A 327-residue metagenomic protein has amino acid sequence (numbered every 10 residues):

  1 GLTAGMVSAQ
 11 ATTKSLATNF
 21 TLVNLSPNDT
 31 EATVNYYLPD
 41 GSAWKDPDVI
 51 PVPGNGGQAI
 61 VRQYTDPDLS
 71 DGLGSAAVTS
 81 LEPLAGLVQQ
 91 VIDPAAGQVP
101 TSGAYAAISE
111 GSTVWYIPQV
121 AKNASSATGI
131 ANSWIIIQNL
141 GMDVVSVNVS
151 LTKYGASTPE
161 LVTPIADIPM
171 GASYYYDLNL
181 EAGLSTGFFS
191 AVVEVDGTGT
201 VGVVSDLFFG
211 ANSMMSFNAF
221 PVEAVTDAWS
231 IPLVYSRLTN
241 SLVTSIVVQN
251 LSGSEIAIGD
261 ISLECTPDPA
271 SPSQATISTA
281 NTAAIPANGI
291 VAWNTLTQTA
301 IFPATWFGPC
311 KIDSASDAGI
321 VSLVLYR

Functional and structural regions predicted by a protein language model:
G1-R327: Gly/Pro-rich, tryptophan- and cysteine-flecked surface segments typical of secreted/extracellular proteins
